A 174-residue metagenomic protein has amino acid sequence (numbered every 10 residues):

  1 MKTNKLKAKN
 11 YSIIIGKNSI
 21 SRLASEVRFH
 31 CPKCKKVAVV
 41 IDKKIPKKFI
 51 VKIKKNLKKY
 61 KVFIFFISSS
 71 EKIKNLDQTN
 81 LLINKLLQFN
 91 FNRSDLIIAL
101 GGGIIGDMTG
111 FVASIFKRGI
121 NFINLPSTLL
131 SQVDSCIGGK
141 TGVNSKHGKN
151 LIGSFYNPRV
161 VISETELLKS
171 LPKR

Functional and structural regions predicted by a protein language model:
M1-L96: ATP/NTP phosphate-donor binding region
N90-L100, K149-Y156: Short, basic, helix/turn surface patches
G103: Acidic-aromatic/histidine active-site loop/patch
G106: Catalytic nucleophile loop
F111-R174: A glycine/threonine-rich phosphate-anchoring loop and its flanking beta-alpha core in nucleotide/phosphate-binding
